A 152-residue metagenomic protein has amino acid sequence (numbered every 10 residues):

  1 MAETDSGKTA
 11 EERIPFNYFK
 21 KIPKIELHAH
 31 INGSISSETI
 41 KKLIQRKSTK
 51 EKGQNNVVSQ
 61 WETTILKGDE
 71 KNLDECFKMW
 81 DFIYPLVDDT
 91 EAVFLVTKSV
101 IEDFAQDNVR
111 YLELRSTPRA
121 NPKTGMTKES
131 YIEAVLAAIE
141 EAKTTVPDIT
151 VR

Functional and structural regions predicted by a protein language model:
A2-R152: Metal-cofactor-binding active-site regions of metalloenzymes
